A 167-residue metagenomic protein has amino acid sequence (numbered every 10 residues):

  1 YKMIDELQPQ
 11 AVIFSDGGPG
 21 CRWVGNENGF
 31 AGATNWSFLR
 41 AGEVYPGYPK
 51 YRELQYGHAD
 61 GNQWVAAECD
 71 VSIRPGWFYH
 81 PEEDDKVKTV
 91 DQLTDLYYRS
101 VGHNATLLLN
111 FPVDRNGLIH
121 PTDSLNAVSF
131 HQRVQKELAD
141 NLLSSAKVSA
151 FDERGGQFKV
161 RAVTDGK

Functional and structural regions predicted by a protein language model:
Y1-D165: Mature catalytic domains of secreted/periplasmic carbohydrate-active enzymes
